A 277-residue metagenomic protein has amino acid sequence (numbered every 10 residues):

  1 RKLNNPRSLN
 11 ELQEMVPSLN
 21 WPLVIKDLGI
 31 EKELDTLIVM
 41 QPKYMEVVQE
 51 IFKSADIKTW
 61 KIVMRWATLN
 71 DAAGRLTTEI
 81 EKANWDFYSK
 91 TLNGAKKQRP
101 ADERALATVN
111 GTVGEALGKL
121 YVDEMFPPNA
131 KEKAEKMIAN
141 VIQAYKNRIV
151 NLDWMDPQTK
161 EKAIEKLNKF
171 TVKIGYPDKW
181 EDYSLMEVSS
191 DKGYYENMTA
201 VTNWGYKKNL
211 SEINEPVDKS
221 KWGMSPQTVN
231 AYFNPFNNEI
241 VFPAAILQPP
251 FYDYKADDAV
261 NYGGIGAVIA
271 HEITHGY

Functional and structural regions predicted by a protein language model:
R1, D156, F242, G263-Y277: Active-site recognition of the HExxH zinc-binding catalytic motif
R1-K136, N140: Noncatalytic, helix-rich "gating/capping" subdomain that lines the substrate-entry/channel surface of large enzyme
K2, R7-L9, P128-Q227: Contiguous, non-catalytic segments that form substrate-binding/exosite surfaces or channel walls
V39-K43, S190-G263: Active-site-adjacent "gating/activation" loops or surface patches in catalytic cores
M45, I138, I142-Y145, G266-A270: Short, hydrophobic/amphipathic alpha-helical packing segments that form internal helix faces or helix-helix interfaces
N93-A101, M125, N151-P157, D253-A256 (+1 more regions): Secondary-structure transition/capping motifs at alpha-helix termini and the adjoining loop/turn into the next element
F170-T171, Q248-F251, T274-Y277: Flexible loop/turn segments at secondary-structure boundaries
